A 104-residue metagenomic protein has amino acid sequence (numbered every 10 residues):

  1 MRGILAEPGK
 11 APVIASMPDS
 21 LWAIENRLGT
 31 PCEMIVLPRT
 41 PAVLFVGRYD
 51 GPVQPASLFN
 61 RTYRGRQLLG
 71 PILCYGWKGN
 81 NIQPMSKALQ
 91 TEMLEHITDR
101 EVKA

Functional and structural regions predicted by a protein language model:
M1-A104: Domain-length accessory/inserted modules outside core catalytic folds
